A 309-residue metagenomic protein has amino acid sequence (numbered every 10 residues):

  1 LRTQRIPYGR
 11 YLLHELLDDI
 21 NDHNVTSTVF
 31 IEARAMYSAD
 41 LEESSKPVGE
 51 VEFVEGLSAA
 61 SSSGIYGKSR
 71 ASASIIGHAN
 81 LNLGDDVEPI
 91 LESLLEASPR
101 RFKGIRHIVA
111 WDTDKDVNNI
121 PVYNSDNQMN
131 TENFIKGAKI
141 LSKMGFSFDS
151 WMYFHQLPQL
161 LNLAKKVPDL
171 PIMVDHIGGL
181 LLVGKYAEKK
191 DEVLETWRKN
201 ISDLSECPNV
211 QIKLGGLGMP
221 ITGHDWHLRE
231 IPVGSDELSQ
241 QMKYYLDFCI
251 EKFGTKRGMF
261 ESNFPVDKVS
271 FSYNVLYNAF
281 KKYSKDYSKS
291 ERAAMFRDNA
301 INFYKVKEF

Functional and structural regions predicted by a protein language model:
L1-K68, N278: An N-terminally biased module of ancient metal coordination in phosphate/nucleic-acid-related enzymes
R2-S27, Y244-F248, K252-M259, V266-F309: Mid-to-C-terminal alpha-helical segments outside catalytic/metal-binding sites
L12-D19, N24, E50, V54-L57 (+6 more regions): Alpha-helical packing segments of well-folded alpha/beta enzyme cores
T28, V54, I75, I105 (+6 more regions): Conserved, mostly hydrophobic/aromatic
I31-E32, H78, I108, G215 (+1 more regions): Conserved residues at the C-terminal ends of beta-strands
R34, N80, G178, L217-G218 (+1 more regions): Catalytic metal-binding/acid-base residues of hydrolase active sites
L41-Q156, N162-K165, G178, A187-V193 (+1 more regions): Active-site gating/metal-coordination segments in enzymes
I120-M259, S270, S288: Catalytic pocket-lining loop regions of alpha/beta-barrel enzymes, especially the amidohydrolase/enolase/GH5 lineages
